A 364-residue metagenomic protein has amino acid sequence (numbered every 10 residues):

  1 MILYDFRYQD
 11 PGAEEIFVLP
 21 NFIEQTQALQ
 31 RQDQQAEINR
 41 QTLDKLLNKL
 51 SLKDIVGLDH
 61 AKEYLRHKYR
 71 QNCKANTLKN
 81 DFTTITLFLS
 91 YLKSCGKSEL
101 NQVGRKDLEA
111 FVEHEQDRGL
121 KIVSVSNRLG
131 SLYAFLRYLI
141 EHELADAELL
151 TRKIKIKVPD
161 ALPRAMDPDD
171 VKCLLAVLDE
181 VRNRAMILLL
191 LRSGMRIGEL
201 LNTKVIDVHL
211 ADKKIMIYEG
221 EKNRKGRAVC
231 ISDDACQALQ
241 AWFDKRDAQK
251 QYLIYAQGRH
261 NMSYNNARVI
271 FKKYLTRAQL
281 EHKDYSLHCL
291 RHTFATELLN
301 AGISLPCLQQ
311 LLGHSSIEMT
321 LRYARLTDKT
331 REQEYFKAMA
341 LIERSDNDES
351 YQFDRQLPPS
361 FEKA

Functional and structural regions predicted by a protein language model:
I2-L46, M339-A364: C-terminal secondary-structure termini that scaffold catalytic or DNA-interacting sites
D44-L52, A61-L162, K214: N-terminal core-binding DNA-recognition domain of tyrosine recombinases/integrases
A145-A147, K157-K172, N223-D233, D247-K250 (+1 more regions): DNA breakage-rejoining catalytic core of tyrosine-based enzymes
A165, G220-E221, L312, E318-K337: Catalytic-site neighborhood detector that most strongly recognizes the C-terminal catalytic loop/helix of tyrosine
P168-I197, N223: Basic, Lys/Arg- and aromatic-enriched nucleic-acid-binding interface segment
L188, R192, R291-S315, R322: C-terminal catalytic core of tyrosine-transesterase DNA break-rejoin enzymes
L190-D212, P306: Short, charged phosphate-coordinating catalytic segments
E221-Q240, Q251-K272: C-terminal catalytic core of Y-nucleophile DNA break-rejoin enzymes
